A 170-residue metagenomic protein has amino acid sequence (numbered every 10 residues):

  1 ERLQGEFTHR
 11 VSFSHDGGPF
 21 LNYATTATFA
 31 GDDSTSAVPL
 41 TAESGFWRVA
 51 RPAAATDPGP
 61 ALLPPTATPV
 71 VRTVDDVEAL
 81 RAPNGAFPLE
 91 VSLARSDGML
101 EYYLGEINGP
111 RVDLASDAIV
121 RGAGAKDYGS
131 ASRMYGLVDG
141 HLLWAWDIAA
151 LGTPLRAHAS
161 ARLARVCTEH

Functional and structural regions predicted by a protein language model:
E1-D147, P154-A161: Soluble ligand-binding/transfer domains with enclosed cavities or grooves
L151-T153, E169: Intrinsically disordered, proline-rich low-complexity regions
S160-A161, R165-E169: Acidic, serine/threonine-rich low-complexity disordered tracts
